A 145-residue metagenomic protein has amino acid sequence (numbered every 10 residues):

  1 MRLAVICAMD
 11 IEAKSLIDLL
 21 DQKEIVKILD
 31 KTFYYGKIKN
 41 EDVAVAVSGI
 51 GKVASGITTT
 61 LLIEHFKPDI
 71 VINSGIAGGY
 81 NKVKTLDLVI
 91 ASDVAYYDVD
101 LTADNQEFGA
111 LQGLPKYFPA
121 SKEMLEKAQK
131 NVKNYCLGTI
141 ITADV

Functional and structural regions predicted by a protein language model:
R2-L20: Short, conserved "active-site rim" segments that organize catalytic pockets and cofactor/ligand binding
R2-L3, K27-V145: Glycine-rich phosphate- or other oxyanion-binding loops that anchor nucleotides, phosphorylated ligands
